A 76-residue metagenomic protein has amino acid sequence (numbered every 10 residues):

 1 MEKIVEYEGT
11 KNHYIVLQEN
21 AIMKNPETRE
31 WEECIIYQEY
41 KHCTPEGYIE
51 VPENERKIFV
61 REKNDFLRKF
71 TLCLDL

Functional and structural regions predicted by a protein language model:
M1, T71-L76: Short intrinsically disordered terminal tails
M1-T10: Short coil-to-beta transition motif at edge beta-strands of beta-rich domains
E6, E19, L76: Functionally constrained cores in energy, signaling, and assembly domains
N12-Y14: Short, isolated positions in well-ordered beta-strands
V16-K69: Acidic, low-complexity, intrinsically disordered interaction modules
